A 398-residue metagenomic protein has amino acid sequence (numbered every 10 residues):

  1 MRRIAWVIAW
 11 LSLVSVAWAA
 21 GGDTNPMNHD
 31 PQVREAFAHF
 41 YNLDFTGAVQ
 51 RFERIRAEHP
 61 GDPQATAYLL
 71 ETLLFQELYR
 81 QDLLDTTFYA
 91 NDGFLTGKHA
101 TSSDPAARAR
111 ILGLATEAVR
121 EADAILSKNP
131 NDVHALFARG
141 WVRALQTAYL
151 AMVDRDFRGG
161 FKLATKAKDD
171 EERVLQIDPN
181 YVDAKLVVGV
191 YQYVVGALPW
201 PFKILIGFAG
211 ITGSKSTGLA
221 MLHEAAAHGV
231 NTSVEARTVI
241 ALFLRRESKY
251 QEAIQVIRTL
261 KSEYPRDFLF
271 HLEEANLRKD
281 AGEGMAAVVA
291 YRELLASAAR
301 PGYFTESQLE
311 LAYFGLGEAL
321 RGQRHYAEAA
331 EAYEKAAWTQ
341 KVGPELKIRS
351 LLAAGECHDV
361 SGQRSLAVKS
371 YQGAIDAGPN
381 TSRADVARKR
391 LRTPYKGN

Functional and structural regions predicted by a protein language model:
W6-V16: Bacterial N-terminal signal peptides
G21-E35, H39-F52, G61, T72-N131 (+4 more regions): Short coil/linker segments at helix-helix boundaries
N25, H59, N129, D178 (+7 more regions): A structural motif in tetratricopeptide-repeat
A57, D169, A226-A227, S262 (+3 more regions): Amphipathic alpha-helical segments of tetratricopeptide repeats
K168, E172, G210-S214, L219 (+2 more regions): TPR/TPR-like (Sel1-like) alpha-helical repeat modules
S233-R245, K279-G284, R292, A298-L346: Alpha-helical adaptor scaffolds
